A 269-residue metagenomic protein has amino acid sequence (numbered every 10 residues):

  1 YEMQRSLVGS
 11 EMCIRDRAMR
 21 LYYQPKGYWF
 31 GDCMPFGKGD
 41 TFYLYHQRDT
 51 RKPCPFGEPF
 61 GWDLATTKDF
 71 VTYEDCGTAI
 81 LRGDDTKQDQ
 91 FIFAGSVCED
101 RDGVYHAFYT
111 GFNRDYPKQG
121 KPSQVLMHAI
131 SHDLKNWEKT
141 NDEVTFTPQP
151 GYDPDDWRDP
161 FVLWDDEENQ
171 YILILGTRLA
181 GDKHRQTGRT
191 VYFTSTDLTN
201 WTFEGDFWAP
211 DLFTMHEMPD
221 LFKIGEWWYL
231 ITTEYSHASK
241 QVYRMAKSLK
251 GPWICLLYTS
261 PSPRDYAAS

Functional and structural regions predicted by a protein language model:
Y1-I14, Y258-A268: Single conserved hydrophobic/aromatic residue that forms the stacking wall/gate of nucleotide- or nucleobase-binding
R15-F36, C54-G57, V71-E99, K135-W164 (+4 more regions): Surface loop/turn signatures of beta-propeller and other carbohydrate-active proteins
T41-L44, G103-A107, N169-L173, W227-Y229: Entry beta-strands of beta-propeller and related beta-repeat scaffolds
H46-E74: Beta-propeller domains
R48, G111-N113, T177-L179, E234-S236: Residue-level signature of beta-propeller blades and closely related beta-rich strand-turn architectures in secreted
P55-F60, K118-Q124, K183-G188, S236-S239: Short, solvent-exposed loop/turn segments at conserved positions within beta-propeller repeat blades
D63-T67, V125-D133, R189-T196, V242-S248: Beta-propeller blade signature
I92-L134: Hydrophobic or amphipathic alpha-helical targeting/insertion segments
